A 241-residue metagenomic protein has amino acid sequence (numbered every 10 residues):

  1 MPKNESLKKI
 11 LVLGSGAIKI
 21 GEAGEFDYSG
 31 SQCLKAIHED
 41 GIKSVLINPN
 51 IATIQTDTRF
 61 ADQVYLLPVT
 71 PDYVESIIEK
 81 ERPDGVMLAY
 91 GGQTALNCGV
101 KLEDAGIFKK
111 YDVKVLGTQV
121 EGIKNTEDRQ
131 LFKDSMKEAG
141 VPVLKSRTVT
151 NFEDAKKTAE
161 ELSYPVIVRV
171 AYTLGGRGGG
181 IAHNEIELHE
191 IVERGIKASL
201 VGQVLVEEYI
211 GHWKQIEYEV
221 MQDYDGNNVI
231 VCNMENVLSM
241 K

Functional and structural regions predicted by a protein language model:
M1-K241: N-terminal beta-alpha lobe that positions the nucleotide/phosphoryl donor in ATP/NTP-coupled carboxylate activation
